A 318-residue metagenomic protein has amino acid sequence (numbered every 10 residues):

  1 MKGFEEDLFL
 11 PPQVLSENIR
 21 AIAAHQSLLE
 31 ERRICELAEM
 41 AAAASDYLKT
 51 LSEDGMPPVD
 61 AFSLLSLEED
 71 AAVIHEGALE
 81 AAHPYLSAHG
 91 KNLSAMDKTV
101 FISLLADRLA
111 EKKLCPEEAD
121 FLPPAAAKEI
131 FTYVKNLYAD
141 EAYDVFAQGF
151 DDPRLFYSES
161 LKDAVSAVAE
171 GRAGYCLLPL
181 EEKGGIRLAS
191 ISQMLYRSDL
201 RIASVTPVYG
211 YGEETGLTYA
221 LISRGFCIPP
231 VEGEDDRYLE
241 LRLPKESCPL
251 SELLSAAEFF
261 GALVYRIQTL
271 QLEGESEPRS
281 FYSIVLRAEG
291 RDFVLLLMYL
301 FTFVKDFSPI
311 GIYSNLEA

Functional and structural regions predicted by a protein language model:
M1-A318: Domain-level signature for soluble enzymes in the chorismate/prephenate branch of the shikimate pathway
